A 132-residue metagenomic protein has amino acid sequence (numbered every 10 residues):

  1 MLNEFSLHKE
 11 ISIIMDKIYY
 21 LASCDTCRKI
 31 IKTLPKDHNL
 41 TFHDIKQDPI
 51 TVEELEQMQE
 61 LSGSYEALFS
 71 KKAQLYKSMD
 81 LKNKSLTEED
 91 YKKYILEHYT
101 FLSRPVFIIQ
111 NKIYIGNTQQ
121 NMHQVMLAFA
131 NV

Functional and structural regions predicted by a protein language model:
N3-I14: Short, Lys/Arg-enriched N-terminal segments with co-localized hydrophobic residues within the first ~10-30 amino acids
I14, H38, S103-R104: Short coil/turn segments at beta-strand junctions that form active-site/ligand-binding loops
I14-K32, F42-H43: Local sequence-structure signature of Cys/Sec-based thiol-disulfide redox active-site neighborhoods
I18-A22, L40-T41, Q57-Q59, S70: Short acidic/polar alpha-helix capping motifs at helix-coil junctions
T33-D37: Alpha-helix C-terminal capping segments
N39-P49: A short beta-strand-loop structural module common to alpha/beta enzyme folds
D48-V132: Thiol/selenol-based redox catalytic cores and closely related redox-interacting motifs
